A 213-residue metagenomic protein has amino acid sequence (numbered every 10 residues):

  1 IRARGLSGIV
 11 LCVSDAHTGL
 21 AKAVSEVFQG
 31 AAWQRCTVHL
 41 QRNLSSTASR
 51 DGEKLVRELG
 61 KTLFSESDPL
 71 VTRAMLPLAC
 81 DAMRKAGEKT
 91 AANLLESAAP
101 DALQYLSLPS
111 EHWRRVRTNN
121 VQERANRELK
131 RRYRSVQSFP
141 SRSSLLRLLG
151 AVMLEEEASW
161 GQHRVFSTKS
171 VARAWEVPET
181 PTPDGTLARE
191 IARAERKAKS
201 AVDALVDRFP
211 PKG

Functional and structural regions predicted by a protein language model:
I1-G213: Catalytic center-proximal scaffold of phosphoryl-transfer enzymes
